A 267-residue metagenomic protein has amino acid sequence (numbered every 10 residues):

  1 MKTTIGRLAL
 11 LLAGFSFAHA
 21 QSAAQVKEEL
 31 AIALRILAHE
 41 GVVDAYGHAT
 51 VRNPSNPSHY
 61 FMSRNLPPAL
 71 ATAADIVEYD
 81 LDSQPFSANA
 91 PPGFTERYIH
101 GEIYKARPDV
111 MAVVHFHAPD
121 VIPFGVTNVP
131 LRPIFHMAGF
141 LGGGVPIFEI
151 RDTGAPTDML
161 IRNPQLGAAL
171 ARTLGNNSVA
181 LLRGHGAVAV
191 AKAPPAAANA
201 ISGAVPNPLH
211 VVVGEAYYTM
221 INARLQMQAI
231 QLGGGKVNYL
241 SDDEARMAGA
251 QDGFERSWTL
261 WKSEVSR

Functional and structural regions predicted by a protein language model:
K2-L11: Sec-dependent signal peptide recognition, specifically the positively charged N-region followed immediately by
L11-H19: Hydrophobic h-region of N-terminal signal peptides that target proteins for export in Gram-negative bacteria
A20-R267: Glycine-rich flexible loops
